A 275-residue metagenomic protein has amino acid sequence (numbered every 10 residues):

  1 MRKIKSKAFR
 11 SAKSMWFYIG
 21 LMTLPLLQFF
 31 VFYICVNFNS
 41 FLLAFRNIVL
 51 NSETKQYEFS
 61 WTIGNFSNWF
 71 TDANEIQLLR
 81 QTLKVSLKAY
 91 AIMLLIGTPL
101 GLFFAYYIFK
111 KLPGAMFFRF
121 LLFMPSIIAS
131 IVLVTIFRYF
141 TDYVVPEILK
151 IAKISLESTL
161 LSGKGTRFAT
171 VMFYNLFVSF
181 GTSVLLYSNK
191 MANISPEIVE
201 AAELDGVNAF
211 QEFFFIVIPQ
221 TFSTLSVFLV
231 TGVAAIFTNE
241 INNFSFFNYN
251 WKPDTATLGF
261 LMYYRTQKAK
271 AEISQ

Functional and structural regions predicted by a protein language model:
M1-A12: Short, Lys/Arg-rich, polar N-terminal cytosolic tail immediately upstream of the first transmembrane signal-anchor
R10-Q275: A structural signal for multi-pass alpha-helical bundles of membrane permease subunits that mediate small-molecule
